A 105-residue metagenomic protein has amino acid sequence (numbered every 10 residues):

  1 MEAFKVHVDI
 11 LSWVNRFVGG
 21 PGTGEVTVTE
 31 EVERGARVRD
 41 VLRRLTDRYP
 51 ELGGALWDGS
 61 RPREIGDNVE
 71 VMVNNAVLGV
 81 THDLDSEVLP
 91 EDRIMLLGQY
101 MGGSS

Functional and structural regions predicted by a protein language model:
M1-S105: Ubiquitin-like/PB1-type beta-grasp interaction modules and other compact soluble beta-rich domains
